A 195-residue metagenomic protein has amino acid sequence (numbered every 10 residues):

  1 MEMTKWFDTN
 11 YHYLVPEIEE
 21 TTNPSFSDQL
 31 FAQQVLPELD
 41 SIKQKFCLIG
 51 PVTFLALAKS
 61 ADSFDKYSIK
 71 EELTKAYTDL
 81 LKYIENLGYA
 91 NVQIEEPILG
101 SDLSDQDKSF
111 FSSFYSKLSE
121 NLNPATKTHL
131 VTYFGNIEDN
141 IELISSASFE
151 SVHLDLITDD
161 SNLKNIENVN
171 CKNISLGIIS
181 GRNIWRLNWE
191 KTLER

Functional and structural regions predicted by a protein language model:
M1-R195: Domain-level signal for soluble alpha/beta catalytic cores
